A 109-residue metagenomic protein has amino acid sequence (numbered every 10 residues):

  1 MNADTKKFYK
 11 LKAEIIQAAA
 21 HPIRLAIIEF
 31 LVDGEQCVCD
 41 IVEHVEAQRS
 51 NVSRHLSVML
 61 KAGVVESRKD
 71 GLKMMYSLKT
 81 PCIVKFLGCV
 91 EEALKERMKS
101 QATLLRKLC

Functional and structural regions predicted by a protein language model:
M1-K7, L11, I83-C109: Amphipathic alpha-helical dimerization/coiled-coil segments that flank or bridge DNA-binding/regulatory modules
K7-S50, K73-I83: N-terminal helix-turn-helix DNA-binding core of bacterial DNA-binding proteins
H21, L25, V58, S67: Functionally critical, cavity-lining and gating residues within the transmembrane helices of 12-TM secondary
E29, R54-H55, L60, L72: Base-recognition residues in the alpha-helical recognition helix of bacterial helix-turn-helix
D40, S57, K95: Contiguous, function-dense segments enriched for cysteine-driven chemistry and partner/ligand-binding capacity
L60-D70, S77: Beta-hairpin "wing" of winged helix-turn-helix
